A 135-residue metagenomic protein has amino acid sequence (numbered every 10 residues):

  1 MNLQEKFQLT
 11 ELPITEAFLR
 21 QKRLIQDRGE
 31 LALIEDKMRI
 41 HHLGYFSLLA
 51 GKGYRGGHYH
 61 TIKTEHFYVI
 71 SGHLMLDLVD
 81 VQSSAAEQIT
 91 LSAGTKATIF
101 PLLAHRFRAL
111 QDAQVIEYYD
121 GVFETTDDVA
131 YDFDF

Functional and structural regions predicted by a protein language model:
M1-H42, L49: A short, N-terminal "cap"/entry segment at the start of jelly-roll beta-barrel domains of the cupin/DSBH fold
Y45-I62: Conserved short histidine dyad/triad with adjacent acidic residue
R55-G57, E87-I89, V129: Short beta-strand segments
G56, L76-D77, I99, A104-L110 (+1 more regions): Short beta-strand His + acidic residue motifs that chelate non-heme Fe in jelly-roll/DSBH and cupin folds
I62-V79: Glycine- and acidic-residue-biased ligand/ion/polar-headgroup-sensing regions
T64-V69, I89, A97, R106-F107: His/acidic/aromatic-lined binding-pocket segments of jelly-roll/cupin-type domains and related regulatory beta-sandwich
V81-P101: Short acidic-glycine-tyrosine-enriched beta hairpin
R106-F135: Double-stranded beta-helix
